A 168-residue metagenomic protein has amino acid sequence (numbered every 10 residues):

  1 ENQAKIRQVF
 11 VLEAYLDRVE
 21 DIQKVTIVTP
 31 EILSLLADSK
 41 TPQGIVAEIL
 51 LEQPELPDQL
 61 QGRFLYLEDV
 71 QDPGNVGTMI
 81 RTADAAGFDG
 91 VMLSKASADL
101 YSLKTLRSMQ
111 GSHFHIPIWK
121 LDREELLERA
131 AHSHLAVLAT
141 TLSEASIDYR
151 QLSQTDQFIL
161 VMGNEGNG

Functional and structural regions predicted by a protein language model:
E1-K40, H134-A136: N-terminal positively charged helical leader segments and presequences
E1-K5, P57-A145, Y149: RNA substrate-binding interface of SAM-dependent RNA methyltransferases
A4, K40-G44, L60-G62, T155-D156: Short connector loops at helix/strand junctions that flank enzyme active sites, especially segments positioning acidic
I6-E13, I49, A136-T141, I159-G163: Short, hydrophobic beta-strand segments that form beta-sheet elements in well-ordered domains
I27, V46-E48, L65-Y66, M92 (+1 more regions): Conserved beta-strand segments that form the floor/walls of ligand-binding pockets within enzyme and binding domains
D38-Q59, S97: Acidic/glycine-rich phosphate/pyrophosphate-binding loops and surrounding catalytic core that coordinate Mg2+
I45, S108-S112, T155-F158: Short, hinge-like loop/turn segments at secondary-structure boundaries
A139-G168: Active-site/ligand-binding-proximal alpha/beta "capping" segment
